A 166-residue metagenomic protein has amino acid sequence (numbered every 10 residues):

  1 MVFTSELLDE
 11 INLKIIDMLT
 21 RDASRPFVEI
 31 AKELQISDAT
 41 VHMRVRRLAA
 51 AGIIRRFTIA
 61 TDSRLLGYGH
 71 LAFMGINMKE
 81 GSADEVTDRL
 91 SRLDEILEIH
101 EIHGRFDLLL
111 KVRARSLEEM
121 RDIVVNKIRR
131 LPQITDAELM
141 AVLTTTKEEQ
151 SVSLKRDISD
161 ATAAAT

Functional and structural regions predicted by a protein language model:
M1-T166: A compositional/biophysical signature of low hydrophobicity enriched in polar/charged and small residues
